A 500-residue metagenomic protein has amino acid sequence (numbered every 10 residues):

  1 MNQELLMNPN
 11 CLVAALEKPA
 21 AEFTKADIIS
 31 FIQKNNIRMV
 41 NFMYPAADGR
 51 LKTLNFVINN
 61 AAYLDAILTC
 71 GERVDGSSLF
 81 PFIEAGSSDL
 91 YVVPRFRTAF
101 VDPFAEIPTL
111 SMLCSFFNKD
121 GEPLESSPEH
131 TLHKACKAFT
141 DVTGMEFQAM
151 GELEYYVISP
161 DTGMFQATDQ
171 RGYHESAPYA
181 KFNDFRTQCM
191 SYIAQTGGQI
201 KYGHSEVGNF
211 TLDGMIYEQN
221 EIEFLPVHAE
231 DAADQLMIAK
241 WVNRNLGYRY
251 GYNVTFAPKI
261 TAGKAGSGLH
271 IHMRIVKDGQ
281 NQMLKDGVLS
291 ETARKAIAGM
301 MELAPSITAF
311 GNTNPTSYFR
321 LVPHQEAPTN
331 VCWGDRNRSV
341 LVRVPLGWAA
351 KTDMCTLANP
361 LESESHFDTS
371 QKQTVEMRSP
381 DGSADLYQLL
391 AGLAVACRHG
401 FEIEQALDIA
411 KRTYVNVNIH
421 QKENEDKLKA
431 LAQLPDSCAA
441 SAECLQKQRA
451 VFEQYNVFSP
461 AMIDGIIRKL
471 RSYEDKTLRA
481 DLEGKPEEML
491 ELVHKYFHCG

Functional and structural regions predicted by a protein language model:
M1-F210, V227-W241, Y252, Q388-L389 (+1 more regions): ATP/Mg2+-dependent ligation/transfer catalytic cores
N2, G163, A167, D213 (+3 more regions): Membrane-targeting and insertion segments and their boundary/processing signals
M7-C11, A167-D169, H272-N281, H366-Q373 (+1 more regions): Short acidic (Asp/Glu) and glycine-rich catalytic loops that position anionic groups and cofactors
E17-K18, A26-Q33, R38-D48, K52-D120 (+4 more regions): Active-site capping/gating regions of soluble enzymes
L113, E152-Q166, N209-E223, A257-G279: Histidine-centered divalent-metal-coordination microenvironment in nucleic-acid enzymes
L225, V276, P345, P486-E488: Generic beta-structure capping elements
H324-E326, V415-E423, I467-K476: Eukaryote-specific, cytoplasm-facing alpha-helical/coiled-coil scaffolding segments in long proteins
D408-C438: Intrinsically disordered, low-complexity charged/polar segments
